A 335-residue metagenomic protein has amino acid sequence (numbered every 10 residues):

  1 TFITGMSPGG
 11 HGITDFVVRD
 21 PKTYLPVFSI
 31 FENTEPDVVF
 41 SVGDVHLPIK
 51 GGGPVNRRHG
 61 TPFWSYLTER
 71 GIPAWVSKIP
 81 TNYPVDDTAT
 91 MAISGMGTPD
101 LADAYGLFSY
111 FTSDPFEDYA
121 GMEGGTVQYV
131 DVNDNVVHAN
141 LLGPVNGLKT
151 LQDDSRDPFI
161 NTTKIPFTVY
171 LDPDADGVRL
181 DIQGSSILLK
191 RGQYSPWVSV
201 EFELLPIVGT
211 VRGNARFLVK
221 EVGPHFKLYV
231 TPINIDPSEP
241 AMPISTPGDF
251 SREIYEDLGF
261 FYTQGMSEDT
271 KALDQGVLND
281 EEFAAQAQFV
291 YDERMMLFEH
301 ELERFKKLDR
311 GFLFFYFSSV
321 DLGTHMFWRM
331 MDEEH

Functional and structural regions predicted by a protein language model:
I3-E334: His/Asp/Glu-rich, glycine-adjacent segments that coordinate divalent cations and/or stabilize oxyanion chemistry on
